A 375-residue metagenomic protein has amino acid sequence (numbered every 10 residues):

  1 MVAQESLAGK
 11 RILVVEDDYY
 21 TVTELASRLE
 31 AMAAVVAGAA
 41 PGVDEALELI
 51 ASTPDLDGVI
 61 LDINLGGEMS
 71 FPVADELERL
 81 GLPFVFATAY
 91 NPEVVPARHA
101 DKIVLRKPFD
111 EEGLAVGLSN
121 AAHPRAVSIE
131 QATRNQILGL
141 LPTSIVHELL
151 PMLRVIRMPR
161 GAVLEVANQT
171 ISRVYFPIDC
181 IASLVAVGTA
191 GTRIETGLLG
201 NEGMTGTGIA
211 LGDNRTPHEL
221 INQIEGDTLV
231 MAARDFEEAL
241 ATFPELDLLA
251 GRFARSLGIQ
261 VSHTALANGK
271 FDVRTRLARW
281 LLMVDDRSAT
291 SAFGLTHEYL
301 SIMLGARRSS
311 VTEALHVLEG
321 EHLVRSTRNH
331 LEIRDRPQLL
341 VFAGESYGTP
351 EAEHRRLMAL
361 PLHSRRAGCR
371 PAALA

Functional and structural regions predicted by a protein language model:
M1-L13, D44, D110-A126: Non-catalytic signal-transmission and effector/linker regions of two-component phosphorelay proteins
A26, A39-G58: Acidic, metal-coordinating helix/loop segments flanking the phosphotransfer/catalytic sites of two-component signaling
I60-E78: Conserved phosphotransfer microenvironments
H123-R157, M204, I209-L211: Cyclic nucleotide-binding regulatory module and flanking cytosolic helices
A162-I224: Cyclic nucleotide-binding regulatory domains
G197-R255, H263: Cyclic-nucleotide recognition modules
Q223-E225, L240-R307: Polybasic "coupling" helices that flank or enter modular domains
L282-A375: Phosphate-/nucleic-acid-contacting segments
